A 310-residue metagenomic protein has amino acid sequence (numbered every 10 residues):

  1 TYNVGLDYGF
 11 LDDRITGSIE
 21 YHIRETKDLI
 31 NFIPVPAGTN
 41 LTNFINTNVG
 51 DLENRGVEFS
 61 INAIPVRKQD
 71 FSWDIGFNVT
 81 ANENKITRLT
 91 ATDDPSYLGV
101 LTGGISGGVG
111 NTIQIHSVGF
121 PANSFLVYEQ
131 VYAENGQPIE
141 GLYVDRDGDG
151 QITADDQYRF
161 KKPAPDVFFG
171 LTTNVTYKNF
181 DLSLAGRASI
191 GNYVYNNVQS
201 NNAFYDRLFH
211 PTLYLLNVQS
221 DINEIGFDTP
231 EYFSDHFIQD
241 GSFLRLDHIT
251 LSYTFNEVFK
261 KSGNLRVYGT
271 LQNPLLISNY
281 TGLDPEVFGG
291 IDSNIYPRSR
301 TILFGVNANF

Functional and structural regions predicted by a protein language model:
T1-N40, W73, T80: Membrane-embedded beta-barrel scaffold of Gram-negative outer-membrane proteins
D12-G17, V57, K68-Q69, N179-S183 (+1 more regions): Repeated loop/turn-to-beta-strand initiation elements of outer-membrane beta-barrel proteins
I15-G17, W73-I75, V79, L171 (+4 more regions): Transmembrane beta-strands of outer-membrane beta-barrel proteins
Y21-K27, A63-P65, V79-K85, Y177-N179 (+5 more regions): Transmembrane beta-strands of outer-membrane beta-barrel pores
L29-I33, W73, A81-L101, G191-L216 (+1 more regions): Outer-membrane beta-barrel and related beta-rich outer-membrane complex signature in Gram-negative bacteria
T47-E53, V57, I64-P163, N279: Conserved small-residue
E58-I61, N78, R298-F310: Outer-membrane beta-barrel "beta-signal"
Q137, R187-Q272: Extracytoplasmic gating/loop element in the C-terminal half of outer-membrane beta-barrel translocons and assembly
